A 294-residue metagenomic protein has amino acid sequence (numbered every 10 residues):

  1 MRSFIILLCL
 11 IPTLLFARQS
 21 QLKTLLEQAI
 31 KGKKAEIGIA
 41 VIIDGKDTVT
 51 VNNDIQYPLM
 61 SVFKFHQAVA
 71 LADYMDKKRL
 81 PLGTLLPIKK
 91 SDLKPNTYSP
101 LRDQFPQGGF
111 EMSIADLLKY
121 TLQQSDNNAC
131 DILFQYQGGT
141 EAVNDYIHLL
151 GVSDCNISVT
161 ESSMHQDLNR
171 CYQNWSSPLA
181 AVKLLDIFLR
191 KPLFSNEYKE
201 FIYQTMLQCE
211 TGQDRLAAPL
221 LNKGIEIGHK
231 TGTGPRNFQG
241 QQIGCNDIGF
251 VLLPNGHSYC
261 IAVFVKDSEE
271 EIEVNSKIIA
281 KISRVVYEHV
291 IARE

Functional and structural regions predicted by a protein language model:
M1-Q21: Bacterial Sec-dependent N-terminal signal peptides
L15-P58, P235: Beta-lactamase-like hydrolase cores
Q19-A29, Q135-Y136, T140-E141, K183 (+3 more regions): Structured C-terminal helix/loop/strand segments within mature extracytoplasmic catalytic/sensor domains
E36, D131-L193: Mid-domain, small-residue-enriched loop/turn segments at the edges of structured enzyme/sensor domains
T50-N53, S113-L117, Q124-C130, E161-N169 (+1 more regions): Flexible glycine/proline-enriched surface loops and loop-helix/loop-strand junctions
P58-I88, T121, I261: Active-site SXXK
L82-L101, Q137-G138, T205: Acidic helix-start/capping segments at beta-turn-to-alpha-helix junctions
L93-D131: Conserved catalytic neighborhood of penicillin-recognizing serine enzymes
